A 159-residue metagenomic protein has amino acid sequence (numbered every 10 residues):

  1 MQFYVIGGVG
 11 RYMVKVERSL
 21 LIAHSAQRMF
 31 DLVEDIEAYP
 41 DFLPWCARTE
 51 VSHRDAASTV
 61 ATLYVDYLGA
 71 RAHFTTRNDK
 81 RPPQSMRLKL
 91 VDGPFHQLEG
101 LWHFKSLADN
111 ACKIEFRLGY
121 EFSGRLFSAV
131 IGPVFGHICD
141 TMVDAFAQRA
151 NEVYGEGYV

Functional and structural regions predicted by a protein language model:
Q2-A57, E156-V159: Hydrophobic ligand-binding cavity/cleft-lining segments
M13-S19, S58-V60, H73-T75, S85 (+2 more regions): Intrinsic-disorder/low-complexity, polar/charged segments enriched in Ser/Thr/Lys/Arg/Asp/Glu/Gln
R18-L20, T49, F74-D79, E99-S106 (+1 more regions): Hydrophobic/aromatic beta-strand elements that line small-molecule binding cavities or substrate pockets in beta-rich
A26, H53-A57, D79-Q84, H103-K113: A short, structured loop/turn motif at beta-sheet edges
E37, F135, C139, V143 (+1 more regions): Short amphipathic alpha-helical signal-transduction/dimerization elements
E50-D92, A145, R149: Glycine-rich portal/gate segments that line the openings of hydrophobic small-molecule binding cavities
K89-T141: Beta-strand/loop substructures that line and gate deep hydrophobic ligand-binding cavities in soluble
